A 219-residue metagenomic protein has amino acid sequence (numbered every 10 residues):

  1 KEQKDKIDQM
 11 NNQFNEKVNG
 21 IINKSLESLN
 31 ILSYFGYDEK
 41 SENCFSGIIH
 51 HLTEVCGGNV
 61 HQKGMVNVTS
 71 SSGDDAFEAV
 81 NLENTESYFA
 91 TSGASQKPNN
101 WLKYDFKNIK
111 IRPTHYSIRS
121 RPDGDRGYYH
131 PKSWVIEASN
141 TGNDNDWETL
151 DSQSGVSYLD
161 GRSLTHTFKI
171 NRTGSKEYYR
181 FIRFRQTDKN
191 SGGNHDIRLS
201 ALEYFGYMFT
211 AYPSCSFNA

Functional and structural regions predicted by a protein language model:
E2-N23: Extended alpha-helical stalk/coiled-coil segments
E16, G20-N108, R126-Y128, T210-A219: Disordered, acidic Ser/Thr/Pro-rich linker "stalks" and the adjacent N-terminal cap of the next globular domain
S71, R119-R121, E137-T141, F205-Y207: Predominantly extracellular/luminal cell-surface or secreted proteins
P98-N99, N108-S117, E177-Y179: Extended extracellular/luminal ectodomain segments enriched in beta-structured repeat modules
K110-D125, F184: A short beta-strand element within beta-rich, extracytoplasmic domains of secreted/secretory-pathway proteins
R126-N145: Short, surface-exposed beta-strand/strand-loop-strand elements in extracellular ectodomains
D146-R172: Extracellular carbohydrate recognition and processing domains and analogous Trp-centered ligand-binding platforms
F184-H195: Short beta-strand-plus-loop segments that form exposed binding edges in beta-rich domains
